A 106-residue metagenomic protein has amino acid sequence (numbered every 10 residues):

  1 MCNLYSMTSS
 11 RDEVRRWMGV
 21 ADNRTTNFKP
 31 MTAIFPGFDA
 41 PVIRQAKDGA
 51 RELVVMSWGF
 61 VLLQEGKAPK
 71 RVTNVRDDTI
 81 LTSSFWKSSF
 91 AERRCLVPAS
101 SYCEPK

Functional and structural regions predicted by a protein language model:
M1-K106: Short linear sequence motif anchored by a di-proline
